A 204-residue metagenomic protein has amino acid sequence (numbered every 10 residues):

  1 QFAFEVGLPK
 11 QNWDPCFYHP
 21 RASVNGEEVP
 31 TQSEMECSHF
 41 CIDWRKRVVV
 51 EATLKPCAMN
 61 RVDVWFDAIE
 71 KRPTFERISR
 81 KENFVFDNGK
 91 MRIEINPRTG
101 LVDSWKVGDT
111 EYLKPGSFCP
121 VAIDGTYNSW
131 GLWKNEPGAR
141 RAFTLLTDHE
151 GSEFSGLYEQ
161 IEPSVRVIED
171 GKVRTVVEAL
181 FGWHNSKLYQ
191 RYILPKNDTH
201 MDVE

Functional and structural regions predicted by a protein language model:
Q1-E204: Catalytic and substrate-binding regions of extracellular carbohydrate-active enzymes, especially polysaccharide lyases
